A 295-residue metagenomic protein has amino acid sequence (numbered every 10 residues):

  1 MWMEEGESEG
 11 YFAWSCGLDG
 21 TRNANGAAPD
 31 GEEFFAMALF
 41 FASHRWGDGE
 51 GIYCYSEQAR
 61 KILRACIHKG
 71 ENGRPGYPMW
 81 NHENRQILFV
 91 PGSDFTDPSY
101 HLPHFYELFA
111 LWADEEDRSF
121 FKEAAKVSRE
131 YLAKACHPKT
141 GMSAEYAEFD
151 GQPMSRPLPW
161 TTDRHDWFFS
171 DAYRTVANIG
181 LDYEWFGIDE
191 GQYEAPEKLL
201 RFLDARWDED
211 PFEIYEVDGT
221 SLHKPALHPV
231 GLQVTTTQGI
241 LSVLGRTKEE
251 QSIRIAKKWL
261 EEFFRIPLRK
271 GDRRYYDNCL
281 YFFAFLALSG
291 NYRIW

Functional and structural regions predicted by a protein language model:
M1-E32, A36-A38, R45-D48, D171-A172 (+5 more regions): N-terminal carbohydrate-binding/catalytic regions of secreted carbohydrate-active enzymes
E9, G26-D30, Y53-Q251: Extended ligand-binding clefts on enzyme/binding-domain cores
R118-K126, A256-F263, W295: Alpha-helical repeat scaffolds
